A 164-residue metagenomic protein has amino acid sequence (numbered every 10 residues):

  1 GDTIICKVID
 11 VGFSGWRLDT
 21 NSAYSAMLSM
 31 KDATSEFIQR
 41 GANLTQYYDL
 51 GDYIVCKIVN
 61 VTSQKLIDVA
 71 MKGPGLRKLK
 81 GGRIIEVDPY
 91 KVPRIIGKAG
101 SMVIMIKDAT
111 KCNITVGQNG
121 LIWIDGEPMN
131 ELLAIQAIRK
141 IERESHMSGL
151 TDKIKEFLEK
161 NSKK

Functional and structural regions predicted by a protein language model:
G1-V55, N60-K164: Single-stranded RNA-binding regions, centering on S1/OB-family and related RNA-binding modules
